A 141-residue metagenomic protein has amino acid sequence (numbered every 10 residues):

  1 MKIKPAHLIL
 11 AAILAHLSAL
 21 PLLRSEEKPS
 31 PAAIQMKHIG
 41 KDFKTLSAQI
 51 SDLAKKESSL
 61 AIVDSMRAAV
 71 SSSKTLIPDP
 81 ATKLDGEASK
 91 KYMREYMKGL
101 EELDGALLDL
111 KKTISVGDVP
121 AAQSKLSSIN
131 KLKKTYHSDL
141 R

Functional and structural regions predicted by a protein language model:
M1-I9: Bacterial N-terminal signal peptides that target proteins for export
I9-S18: Bacterial N-terminal signal peptides
L23-I62: Immediate post-signal-peptide N-terminus of mature secreted/exported proteins
K37-G40, K44, D64-S71, M97 (+3 more regions): Generic structural signal for well-ordered, non-transmembrane alpha-helical segments in soluble/cytosolic regions
L46-A54, I77-L84, L110-G117, L140: Secondary-structure edge/capping motif, primarily at the C-terminal ends of alpha-helices and the immediately following
E57-D64, K90-M97, P120-S128: Short, charged, amphipathic alpha-helical segments
S72-E95: Short, solvent-exposed, charged loop/turn and helix-capping segments that join or cap alpha-helices on peripheral
G105-R141: C-terminal amphipathic alpha-helix
